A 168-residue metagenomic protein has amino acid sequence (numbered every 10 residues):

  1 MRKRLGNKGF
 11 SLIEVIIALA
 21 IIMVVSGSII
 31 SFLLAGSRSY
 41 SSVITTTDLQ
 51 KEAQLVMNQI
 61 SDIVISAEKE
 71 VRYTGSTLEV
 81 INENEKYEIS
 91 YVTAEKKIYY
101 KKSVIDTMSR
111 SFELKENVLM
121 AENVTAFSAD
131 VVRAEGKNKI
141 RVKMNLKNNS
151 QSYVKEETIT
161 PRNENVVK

Functional and structural regions predicted by a protein language model:
R2-I65: Aliphatic-rich helix starts adjacent to a transmembrane/signal segment
K3-R4, K97, K139: N-terminal cationic leader/targeting segments used for protein routing and processing
A67, V71-E135: Type IV pilin-like appendage domain
T125-K168: Short linear sequence signals and composition-biased patches located at protein termini or domain-edge surfaces
